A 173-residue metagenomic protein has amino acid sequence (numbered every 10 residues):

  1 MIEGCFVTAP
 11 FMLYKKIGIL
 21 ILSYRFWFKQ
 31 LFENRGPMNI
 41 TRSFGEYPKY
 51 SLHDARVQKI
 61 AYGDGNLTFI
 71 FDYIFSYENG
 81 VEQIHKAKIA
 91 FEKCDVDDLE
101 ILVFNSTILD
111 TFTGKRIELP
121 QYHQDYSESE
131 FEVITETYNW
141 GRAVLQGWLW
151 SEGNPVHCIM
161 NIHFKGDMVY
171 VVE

Functional and structural regions predicted by a protein language model:
T8-A9: Ala/Thr-enriched low-complexity intrinsically disordered regions
K16-I17, N34: Polybasic, lysine-rich low-complexity intrinsically disordered segments
L20-I21, I40: Intrinsically disordered, low-complexity and often Lys/Arg-enriched segments
W27, L31-F32, G36-E173: Surface-exposed, interaction-prone regions used to assemble/regulate multi-protein complexes
